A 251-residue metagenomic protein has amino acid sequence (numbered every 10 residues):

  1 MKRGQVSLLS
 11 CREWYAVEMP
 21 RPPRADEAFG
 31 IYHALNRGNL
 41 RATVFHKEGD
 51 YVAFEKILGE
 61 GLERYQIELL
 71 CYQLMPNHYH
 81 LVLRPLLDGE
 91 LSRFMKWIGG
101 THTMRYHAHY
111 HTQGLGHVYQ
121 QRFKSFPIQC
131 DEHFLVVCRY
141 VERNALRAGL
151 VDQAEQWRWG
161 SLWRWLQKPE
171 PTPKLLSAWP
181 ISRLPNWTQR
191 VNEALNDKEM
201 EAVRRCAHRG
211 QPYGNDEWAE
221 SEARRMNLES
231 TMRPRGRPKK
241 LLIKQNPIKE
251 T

Functional and structural regions predicted by a protein language model:
M1-M75, R84-T251: Short Pro-Cys-Gly-centered "Cys-loop" motif that presents a nucleophilic cysteine in a tight turn
